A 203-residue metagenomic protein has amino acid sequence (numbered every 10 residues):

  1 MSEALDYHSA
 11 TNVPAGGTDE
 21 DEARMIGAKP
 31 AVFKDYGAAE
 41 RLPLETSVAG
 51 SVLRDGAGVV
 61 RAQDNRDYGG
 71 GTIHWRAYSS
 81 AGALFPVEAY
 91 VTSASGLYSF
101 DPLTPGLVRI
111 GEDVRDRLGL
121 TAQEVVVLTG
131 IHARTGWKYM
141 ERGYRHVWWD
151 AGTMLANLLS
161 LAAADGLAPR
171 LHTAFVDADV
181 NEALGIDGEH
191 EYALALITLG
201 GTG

Functional and structural regions predicted by a protein language model:
M1-A151, A156, A164-G203: N-terminal accessory segments that position/regulate proteins before the catalytic core
